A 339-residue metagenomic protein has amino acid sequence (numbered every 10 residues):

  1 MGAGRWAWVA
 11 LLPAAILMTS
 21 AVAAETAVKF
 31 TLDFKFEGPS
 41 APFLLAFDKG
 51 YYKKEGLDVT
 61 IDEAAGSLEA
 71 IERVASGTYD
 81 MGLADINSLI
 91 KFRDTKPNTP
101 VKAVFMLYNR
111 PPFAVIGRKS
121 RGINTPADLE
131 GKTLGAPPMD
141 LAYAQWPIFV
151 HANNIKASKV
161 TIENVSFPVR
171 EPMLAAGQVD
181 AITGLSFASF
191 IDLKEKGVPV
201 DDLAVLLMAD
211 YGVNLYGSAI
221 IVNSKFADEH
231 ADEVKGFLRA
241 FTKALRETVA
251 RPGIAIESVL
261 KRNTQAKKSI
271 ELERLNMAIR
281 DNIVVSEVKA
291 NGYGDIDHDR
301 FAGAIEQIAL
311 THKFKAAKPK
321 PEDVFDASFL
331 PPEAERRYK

Functional and structural regions predicted by a protein language model:
M1-G4: N-terminal secretory signal peptides that target proteins for export/translocation
W8-M18: Bacterial N-terminal signal peptides
A24-A176, D180-F187, L206-M208, V213-N214: Short, glycine-/small- and polar/acidic-enriched structural segments that line small-molecule recognition paths
Y51-K54, A152-A157, K196-P199, Q265-K267 (+1 more regions): Short helix-capping segments at alpha-helix termini
D62, V101-A103, I162, T248-S258 (+1 more regions): Surface-exposed patches in mature extracellular/periplasmic domains of secreted proteins
N87, P168-M173, Q178-K268: Pocket-lining segment of extracytoplasmic ligand-binding domains
E229-K313: Secondary-structure end/capping motifs
F301-K339: Conserved C-terminal helix/tail region of periplasmic/extracytoplasmic solute-binding proteins
